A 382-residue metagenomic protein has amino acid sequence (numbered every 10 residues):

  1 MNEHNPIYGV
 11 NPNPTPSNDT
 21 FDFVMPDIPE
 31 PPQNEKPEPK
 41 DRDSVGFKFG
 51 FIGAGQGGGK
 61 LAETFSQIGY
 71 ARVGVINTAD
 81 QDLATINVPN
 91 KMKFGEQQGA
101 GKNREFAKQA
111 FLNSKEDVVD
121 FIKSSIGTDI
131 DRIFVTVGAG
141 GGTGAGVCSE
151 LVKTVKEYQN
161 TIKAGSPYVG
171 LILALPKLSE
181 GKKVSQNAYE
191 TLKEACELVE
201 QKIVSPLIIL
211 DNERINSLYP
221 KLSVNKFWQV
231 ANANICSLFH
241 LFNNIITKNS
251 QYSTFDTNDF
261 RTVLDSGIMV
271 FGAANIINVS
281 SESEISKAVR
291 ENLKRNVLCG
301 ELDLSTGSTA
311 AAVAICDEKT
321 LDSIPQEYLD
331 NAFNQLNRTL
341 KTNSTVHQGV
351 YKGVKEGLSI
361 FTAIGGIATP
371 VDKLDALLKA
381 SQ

Functional and structural regions predicted by a protein language model:
N2-Q382: Tubulin/FtsZ superfamily GTPase core signature
